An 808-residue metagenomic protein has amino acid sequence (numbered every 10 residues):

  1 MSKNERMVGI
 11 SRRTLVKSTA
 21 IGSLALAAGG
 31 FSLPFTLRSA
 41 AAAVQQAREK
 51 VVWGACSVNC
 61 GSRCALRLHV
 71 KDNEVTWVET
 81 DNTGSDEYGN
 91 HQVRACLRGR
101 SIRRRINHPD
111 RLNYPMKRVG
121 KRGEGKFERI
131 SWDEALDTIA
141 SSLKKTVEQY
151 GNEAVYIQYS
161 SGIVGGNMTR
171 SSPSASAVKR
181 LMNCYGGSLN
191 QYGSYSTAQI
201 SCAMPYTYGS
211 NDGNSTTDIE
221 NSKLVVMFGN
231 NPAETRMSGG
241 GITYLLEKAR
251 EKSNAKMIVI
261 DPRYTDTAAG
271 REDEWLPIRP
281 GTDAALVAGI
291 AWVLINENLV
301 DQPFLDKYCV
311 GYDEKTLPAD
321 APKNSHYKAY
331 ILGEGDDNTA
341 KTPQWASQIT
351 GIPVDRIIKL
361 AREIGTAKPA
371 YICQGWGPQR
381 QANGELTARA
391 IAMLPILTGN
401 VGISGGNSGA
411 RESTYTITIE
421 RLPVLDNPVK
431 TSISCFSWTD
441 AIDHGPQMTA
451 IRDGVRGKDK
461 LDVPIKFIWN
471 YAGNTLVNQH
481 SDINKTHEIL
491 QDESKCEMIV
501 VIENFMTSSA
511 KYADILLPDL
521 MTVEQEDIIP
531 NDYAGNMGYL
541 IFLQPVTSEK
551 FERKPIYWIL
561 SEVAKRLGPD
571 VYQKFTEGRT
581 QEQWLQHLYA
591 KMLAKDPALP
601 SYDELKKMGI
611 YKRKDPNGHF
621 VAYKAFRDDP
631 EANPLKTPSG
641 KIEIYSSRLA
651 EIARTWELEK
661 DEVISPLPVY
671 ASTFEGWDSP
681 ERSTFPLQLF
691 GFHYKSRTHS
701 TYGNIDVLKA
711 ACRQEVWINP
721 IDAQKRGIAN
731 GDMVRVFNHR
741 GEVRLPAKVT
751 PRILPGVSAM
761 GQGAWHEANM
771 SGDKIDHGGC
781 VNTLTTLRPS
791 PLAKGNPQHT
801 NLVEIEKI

Functional and structural regions predicted by a protein language model:
S2-K3, P173-I260, T267, A285 (+3 more regions): Extended redox/cofactor-interaction regions of prokaryotic respiratory oxidoreductases
S2-L299, S325, K466, Y471 (+2 more regions): N-terminal export/assembly segments and adjacent metallocofactor-ligating motifs of anaerobic energy-metabolism
S160-S161, K307-V310, I364, N407-T418 (+2 more regions): A glycine-rich phosphate-binding loop feature that marks nucleotide/adenosyl-phosphate handling sites
R263-A367: Long, well-ordered, tryptophan-enriched scaffold segments
K323-H444: Active-site phosphate/pyrophosphate-binding segments
E497-M498, P545-A564: Phosphate/diphosphate-binding loops
L520-P545, P755-G756: Catalytic or ion-translocation cores adjacent to nucleophile or general acid/base/metal-coordination motifs in diverse
I556-M608, S700-Y702, D706-W717, I721-I808: Long, contiguous, secondary-structure-rich segments that constitute the structural scaffold of globular domains
